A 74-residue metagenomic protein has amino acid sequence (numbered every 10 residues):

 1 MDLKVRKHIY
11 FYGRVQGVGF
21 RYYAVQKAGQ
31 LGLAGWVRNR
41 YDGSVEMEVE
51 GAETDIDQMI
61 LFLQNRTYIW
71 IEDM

Functional and structural regions predicted by a protein language model:
M1-M74: Intrinsically disordered, low-complexity, mixed-charge
